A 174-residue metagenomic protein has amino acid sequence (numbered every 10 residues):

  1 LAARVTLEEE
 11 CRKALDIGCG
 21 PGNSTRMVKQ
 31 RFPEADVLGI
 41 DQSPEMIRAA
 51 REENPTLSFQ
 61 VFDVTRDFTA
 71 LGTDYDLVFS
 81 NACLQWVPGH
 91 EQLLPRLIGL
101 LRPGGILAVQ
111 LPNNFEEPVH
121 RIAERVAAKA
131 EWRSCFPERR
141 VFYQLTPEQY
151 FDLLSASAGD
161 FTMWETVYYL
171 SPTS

Functional and structural regions predicted by a protein language model:
L1-R12, M27: Conserved alpha-helix/loop element of class I SAM-dependent methyltransferases that forms part of the SAM/SAH-binding
E10-K13, P33-E34, E52-S58, T73-D74 (+2 more regions): Short glycine/proline-enriched coil/turn segments at helix->beta-strand junctions
K13-F68: Class I SAM-dependent methyltransferase SAM/SAH-binding core
T69-V78: A short acidic, Gly/Pro-enriched loop at the edge of an enzyme's catalytic core that lines a small-molecule cofactor
L77-H90, N113: A short SAM/SAH-binding and catalytic strip from SAM-dependent methyltransferases
V87-P88, L101-P103: Helix-to-beta-strand junctions that scaffold the AdoMet/dcAdoMet cofactor pocket in Class I SAM-dependent enzymes
E91, I106-T173: Conserved catalytic/acceptor-binding region of the Class I
Q92-L97: Short, conserved SAM-binding segment of the class I
